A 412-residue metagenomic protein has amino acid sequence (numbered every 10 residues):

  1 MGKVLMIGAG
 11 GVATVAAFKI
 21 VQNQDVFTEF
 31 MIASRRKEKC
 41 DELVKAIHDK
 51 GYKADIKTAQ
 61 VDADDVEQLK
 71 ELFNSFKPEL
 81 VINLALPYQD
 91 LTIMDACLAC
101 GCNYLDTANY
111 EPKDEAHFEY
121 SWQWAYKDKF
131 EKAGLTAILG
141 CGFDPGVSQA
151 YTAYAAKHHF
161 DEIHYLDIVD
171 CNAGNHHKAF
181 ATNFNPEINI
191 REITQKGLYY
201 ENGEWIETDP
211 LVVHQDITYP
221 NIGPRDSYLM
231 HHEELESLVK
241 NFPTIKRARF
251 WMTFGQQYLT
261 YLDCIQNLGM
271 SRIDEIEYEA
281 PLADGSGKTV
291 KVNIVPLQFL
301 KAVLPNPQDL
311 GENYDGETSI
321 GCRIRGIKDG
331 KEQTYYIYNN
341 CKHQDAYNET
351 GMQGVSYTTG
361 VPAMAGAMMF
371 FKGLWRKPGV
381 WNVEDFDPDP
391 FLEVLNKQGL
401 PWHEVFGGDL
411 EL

Functional and structural regions predicted by a protein language model:
A9-G10: Glycine-rich Rossmann-fold phosphate-binding loop(s) that bind the pyrophosphate of adenine dinucleotide cofactors
A13-T14: N-terminal Rossmann-fold NAD(P) dinucleotide-binding loop
R35-K39: Helix N-cap at the beta1-alpha1 junction of Rossmann-like dinucleotide-binding domains, i.e., the first residues
K50-D65: Rossmann-fold cofactor-recognition segment
A63-K77, Q89: Conserved Rossmann-fold cofactor-binding substructure of NAD(P)-dependent oxidoreductases
A108-L135: Rossmann-fold NAD(P)-binding glycine/threonine-rich loop
K157-L412: C-terminal catalytic/substrate-binding lobe primarily of soluble NAD(P)-dependent oxidoreductases
